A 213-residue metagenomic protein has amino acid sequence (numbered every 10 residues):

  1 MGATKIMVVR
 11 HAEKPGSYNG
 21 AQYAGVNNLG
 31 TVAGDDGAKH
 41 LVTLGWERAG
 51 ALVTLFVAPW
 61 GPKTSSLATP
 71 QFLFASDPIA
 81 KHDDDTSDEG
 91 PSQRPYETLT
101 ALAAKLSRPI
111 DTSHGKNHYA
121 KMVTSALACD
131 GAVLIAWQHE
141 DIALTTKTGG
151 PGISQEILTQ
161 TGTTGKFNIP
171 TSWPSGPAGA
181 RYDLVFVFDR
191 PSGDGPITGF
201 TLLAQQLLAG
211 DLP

Functional and structural regions predicted by a protein language model:
G2-D130, D141-P213: Active-site-proximal alpha-helix that buttresses catalytic centers in soluble enzyme cores
V133: Mobile, glycine-rich extracellular loop/lid and propeptide segments that shape or gate substrate/ligand access
A136-Q138: Short beta-strand segments
